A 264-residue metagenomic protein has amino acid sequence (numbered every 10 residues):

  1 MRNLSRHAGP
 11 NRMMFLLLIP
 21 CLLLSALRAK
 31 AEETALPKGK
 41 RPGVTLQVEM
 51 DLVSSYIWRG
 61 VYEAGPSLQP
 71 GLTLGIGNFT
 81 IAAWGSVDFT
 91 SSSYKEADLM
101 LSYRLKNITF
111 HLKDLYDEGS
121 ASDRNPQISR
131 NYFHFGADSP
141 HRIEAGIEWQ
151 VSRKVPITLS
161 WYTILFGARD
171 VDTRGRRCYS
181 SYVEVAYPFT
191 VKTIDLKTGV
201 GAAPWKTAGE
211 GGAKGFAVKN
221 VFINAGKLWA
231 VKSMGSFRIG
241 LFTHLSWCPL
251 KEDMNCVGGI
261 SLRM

Functional and structural regions predicted by a protein language model:
M1-T45: Cleavable N-terminal export/targeting peptides
E32-T45, H111, S152-V155, F189-K197 (+1 more regions): Short loop/turn motifs that connect adjacent beta-strands in outer-membrane beta-barrel proteins
G39-S54, L74, Y103, L241: Transmembrane beta-strand segments of Gram-negative outer membrane beta-barrel proteins
P42-V44, A64-L68, S93-A97, S139-I143 (+3 more regions): Residues that define the transmembrane beta-barrel architecture of outer-membrane proteins
E49-Y56, N78-F89, F110-D117, S129-R130 (+3 more regions): Transmembrane beta-strand segments that form the barrel wall of outer-membrane beta-barrel proteins
I81-R104, T109-F135, K214: Surface-exposed loop and membrane-interface regions of Gram-negative outer-membrane beta-barrel proteins
N131-T207: Detector for outer-membrane/organellar transmembrane beta-barrel domains, recognizing the amphipathic beta-strand
Y187, I223-A225, D253-M264: Outer-membrane beta-barrel "beta-signal"
